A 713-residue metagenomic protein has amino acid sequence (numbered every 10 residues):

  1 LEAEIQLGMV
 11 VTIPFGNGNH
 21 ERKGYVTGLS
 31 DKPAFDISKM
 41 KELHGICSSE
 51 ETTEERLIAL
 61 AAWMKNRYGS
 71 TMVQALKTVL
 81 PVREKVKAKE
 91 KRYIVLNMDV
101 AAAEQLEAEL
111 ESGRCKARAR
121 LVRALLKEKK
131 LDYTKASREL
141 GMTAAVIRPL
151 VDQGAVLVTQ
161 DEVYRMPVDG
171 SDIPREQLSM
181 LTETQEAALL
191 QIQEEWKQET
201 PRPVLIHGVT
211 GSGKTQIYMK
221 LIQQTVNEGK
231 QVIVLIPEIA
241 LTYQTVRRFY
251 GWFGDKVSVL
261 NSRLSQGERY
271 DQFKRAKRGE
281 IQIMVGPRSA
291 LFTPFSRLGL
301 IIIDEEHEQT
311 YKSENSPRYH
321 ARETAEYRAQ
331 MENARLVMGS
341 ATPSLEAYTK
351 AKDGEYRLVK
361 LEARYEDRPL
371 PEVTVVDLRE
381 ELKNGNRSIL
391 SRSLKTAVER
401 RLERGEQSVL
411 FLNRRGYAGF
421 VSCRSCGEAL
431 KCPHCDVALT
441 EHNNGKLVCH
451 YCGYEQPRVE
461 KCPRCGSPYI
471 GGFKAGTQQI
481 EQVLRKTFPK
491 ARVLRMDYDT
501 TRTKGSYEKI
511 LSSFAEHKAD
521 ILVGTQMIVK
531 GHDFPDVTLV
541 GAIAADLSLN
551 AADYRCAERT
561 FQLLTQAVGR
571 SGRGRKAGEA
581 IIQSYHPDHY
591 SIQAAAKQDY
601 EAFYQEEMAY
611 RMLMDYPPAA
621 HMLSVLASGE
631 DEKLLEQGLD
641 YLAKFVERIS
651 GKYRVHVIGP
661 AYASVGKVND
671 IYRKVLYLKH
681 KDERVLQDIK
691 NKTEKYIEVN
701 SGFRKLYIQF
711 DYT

Functional and structural regions predicted by a protein language model:
L1-S340, K352-R368, K652, R684-N691 (+1 more regions): Accessory, non-ATPase domains that flank or precede helicase/AAA+ motor cores in DNA-metabolism machines
G28-S30, L80, Q160-E162, L412-R414 (+4 more regions): A general secondary-structure junction signal
A34-C47, A661-A663, V668-K681: Solvent-exposed, membrane-proximal periplasmic/extracellular interface segments of envelope transport and secretion
E176-T182, E186, L190, E199-E636 (+4 more regions): Inter-lobe coupling/hinge segments of SF2-like helicase ATPases
L494, I649-A663, R704-Y712: Short beta-strand elements
Y600, E636-I658: Short amphipathic alpha-helix segments
